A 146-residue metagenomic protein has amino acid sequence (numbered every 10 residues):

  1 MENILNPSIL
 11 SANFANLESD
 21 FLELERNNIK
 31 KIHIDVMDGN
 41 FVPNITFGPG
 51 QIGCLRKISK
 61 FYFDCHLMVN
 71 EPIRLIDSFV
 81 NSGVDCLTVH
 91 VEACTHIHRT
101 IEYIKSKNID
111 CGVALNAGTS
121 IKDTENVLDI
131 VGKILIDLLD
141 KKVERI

Functional and structural regions predicted by a protein language model:
M1-T88, E92-H96, Y103-C111, K122-V131 (+1 more regions): Conserved N-terminal beta1-alpha1 strand-loop-helix module at the mouth
V113-L115: Short, hydrophobic beta-strand segments that form beta-sheet elements in well-ordered domains
L135: Conserved, surface-exposed functional patches that form binding/active-site neighborhoods
D140: A short SAM/SAH-binding and catalytic strip from SAM-dependent methyltransferases
